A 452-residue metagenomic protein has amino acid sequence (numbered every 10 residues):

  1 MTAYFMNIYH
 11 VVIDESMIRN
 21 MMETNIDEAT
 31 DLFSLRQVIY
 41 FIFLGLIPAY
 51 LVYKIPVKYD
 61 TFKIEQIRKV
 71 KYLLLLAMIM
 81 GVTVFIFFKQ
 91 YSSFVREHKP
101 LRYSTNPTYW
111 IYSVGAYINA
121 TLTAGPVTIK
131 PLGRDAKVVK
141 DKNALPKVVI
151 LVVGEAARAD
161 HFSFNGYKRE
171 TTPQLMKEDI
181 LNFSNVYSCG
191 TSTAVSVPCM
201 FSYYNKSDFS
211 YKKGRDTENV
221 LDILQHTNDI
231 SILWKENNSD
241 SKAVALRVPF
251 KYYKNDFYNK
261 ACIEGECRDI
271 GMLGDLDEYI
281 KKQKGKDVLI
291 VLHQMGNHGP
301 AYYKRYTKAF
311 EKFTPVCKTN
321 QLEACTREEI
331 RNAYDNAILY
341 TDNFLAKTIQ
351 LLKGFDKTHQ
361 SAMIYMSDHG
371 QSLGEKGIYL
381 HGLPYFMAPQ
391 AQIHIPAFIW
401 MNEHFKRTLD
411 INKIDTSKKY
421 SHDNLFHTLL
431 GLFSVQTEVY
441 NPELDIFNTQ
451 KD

Functional and structural regions predicted by a protein language model:
M1-S104: Transmembrane and membrane-interface helices of multi-pass, inner-membrane envelope-modifying transferases
D60, I67, T128-D141, D342 (+2 more regions): Short, motif-level signal for alpha-helix interfacial/capping segments enriched in acidic residues and aromatics/proline
V84-L151, A156-K318, H394, S421-H422 (+1 more regions): Active-site-proximal alpha/beta segments of enzymes that process anionic O-linked groups
A136-K137, K312-A333, K406-T408: Conserved small/aromatic sequence motifs within transmembrane helices
K137-V139, V220, L380-A388, I414: Short, P/G- and charge-enriched loop/turn segments at secondary-structure junctions
I150-L151, A337-H381, F426: Metal-dependent active-site segment of extracytoplasmic phospho-/sulfohydrolases and closely related
G166-E170, K357-Q360, I364-F405, Y440-P442: Histidine-centered active-site microenvironments of extracellular/periplasmic hydrolases and transferases
Y211-E218, E328-T341, M387-I393, K406-L429 (+1 more regions): A short beta-strand-to-alpha-helix junction
